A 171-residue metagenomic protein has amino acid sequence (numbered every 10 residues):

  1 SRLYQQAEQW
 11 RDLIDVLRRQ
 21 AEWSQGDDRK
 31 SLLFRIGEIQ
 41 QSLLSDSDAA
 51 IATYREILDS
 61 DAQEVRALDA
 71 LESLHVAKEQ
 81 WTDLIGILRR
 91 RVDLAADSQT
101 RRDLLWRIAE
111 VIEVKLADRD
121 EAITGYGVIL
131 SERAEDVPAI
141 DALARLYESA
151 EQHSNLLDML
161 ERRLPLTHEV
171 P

Functional and structural regions predicted by a protein language model:
S1-P171: Repeat-based scaffolding regions
